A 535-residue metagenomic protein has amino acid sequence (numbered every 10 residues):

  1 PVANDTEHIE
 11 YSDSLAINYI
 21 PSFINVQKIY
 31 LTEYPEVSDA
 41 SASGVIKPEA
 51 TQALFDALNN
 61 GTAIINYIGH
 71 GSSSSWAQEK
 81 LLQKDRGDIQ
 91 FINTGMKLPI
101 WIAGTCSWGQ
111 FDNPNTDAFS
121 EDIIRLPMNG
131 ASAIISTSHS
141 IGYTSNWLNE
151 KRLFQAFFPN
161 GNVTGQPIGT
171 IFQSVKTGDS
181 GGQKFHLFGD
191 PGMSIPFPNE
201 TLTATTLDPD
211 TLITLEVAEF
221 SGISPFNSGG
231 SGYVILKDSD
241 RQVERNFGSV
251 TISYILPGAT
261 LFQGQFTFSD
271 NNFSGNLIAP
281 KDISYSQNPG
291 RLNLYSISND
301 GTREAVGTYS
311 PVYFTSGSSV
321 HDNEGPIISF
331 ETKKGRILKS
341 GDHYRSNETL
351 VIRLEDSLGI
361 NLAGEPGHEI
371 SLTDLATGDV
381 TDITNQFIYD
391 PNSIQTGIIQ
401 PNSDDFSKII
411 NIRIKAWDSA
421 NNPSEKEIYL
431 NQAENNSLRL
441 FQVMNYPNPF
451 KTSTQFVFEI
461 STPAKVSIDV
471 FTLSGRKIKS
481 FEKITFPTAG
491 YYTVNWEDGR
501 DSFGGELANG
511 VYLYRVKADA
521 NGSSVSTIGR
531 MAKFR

Functional and structural regions predicted by a protein language model:
P1-Q265, S269-A279, S284-N288, N293-S316 (+1 more regions): Cysteine-dependent hydrolase recognition
P198-T205, S316-G325, A363, A420-Y446 (+3 more regions): Residue-level detector of functionally pivotal "anchor" positions at catalytic/ligand-binding pockets or at interdomain
D210-Y233, I337-G364, P449-V457: Contiguous beta-strand segments within globular domains
S228-G232, P366-I370, A464-S467: Short beta-strand/loop motifs in extracellular/secreted proteins, especially within beta-sandwich accessory domains
G229, Q287-R291, N347, S407-N411 (+3 more regions): Extracellular Ig-like/FN3 beta-sandwich strand-entry sites
I235-F314, T332-G335, R345, V351-A433: Long, low-complexity serine/threonine/glycine- and acidic-rich segments characteristic of extracellular
I327, T332-G335, N435-E459, V470-R476 (+2 more regions): Surface-exposed, proline-anchored Ser/Thr-rich loop/turn motifs
E482-V525: Short, surface-exposed loop/turn motifs with a glycine/proline- and acidic-biased composition
